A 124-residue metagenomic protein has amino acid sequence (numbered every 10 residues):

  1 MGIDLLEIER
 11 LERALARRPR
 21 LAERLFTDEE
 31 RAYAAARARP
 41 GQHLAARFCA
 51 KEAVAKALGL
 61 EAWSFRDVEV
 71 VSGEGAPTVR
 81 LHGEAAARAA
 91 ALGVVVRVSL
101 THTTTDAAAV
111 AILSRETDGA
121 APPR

Functional and structural regions predicted by a protein language model:
M1-R124: Core catalytic alpha/beta fold that binds nucleotide/phospho-ligands
